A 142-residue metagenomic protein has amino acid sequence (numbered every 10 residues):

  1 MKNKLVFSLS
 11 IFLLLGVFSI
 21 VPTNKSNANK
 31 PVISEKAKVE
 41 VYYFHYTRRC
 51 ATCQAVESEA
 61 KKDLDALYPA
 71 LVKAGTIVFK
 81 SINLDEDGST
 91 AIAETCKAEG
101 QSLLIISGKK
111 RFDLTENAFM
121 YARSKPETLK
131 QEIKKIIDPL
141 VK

Functional and structural regions predicted by a protein language model:
M1-N29: Bacterial Sec-dependent N-terminal signal peptides
A28-K36, K142: N-terminal leader/targeting and pre-domain segments
S34-A66: Local sequence-structure signature of Cys/Sec-based thiol-disulfide redox active-site neighborhoods
Y46-C53, E57, E86, A122 (+2 more regions): Solvent-exposed, acidic/flexible segments
T47-R49, L84-S89, K109-F112: Solvent-exposed loop/turn segments at secondary-structure junctions within structured extracellular/periplasmic domains
V72-G88: Thiol-based oxidoreductase modules, predominantly thioredoxin-like and allied folds used for disulfide exchange
G88, A93-S107: Structural micro-motif
I105-K142: Non-catalytic, surface beta->alpha helical segment in thiol-disulfide oxidoreductase systems
